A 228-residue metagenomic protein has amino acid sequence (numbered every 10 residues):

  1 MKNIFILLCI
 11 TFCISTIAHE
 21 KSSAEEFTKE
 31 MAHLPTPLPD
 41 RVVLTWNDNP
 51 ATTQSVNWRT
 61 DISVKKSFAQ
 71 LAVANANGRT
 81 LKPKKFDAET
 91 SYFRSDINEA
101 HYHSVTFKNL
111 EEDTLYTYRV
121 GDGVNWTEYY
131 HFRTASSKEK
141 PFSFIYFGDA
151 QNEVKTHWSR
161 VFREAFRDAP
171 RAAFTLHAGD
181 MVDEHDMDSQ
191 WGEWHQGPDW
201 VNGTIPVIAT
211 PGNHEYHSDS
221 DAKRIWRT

Functional and structural regions predicted by a protein language model:
I4-F12: Sec-dependent N-terminal signal peptides
F5, T16, I62, Q151-V154: Flexible interhelical turns and helix-capping residues at alpha-helix boundaries within structured domains
T16-Y146, R167-D168: Acidic, histidine-bearing metal-coordination/catalytic regions of metal-dependent phosphoesterases
H101-F107, L115-F132, S136, Q190-T228: Extended active-site neighborhood of metal-dependent phosphoesterases/phosphodiesterases
K140-D219: Conserved, compact domain cores that house catalytic/ligand-binding motifs in diverse enzymes and effector modules
